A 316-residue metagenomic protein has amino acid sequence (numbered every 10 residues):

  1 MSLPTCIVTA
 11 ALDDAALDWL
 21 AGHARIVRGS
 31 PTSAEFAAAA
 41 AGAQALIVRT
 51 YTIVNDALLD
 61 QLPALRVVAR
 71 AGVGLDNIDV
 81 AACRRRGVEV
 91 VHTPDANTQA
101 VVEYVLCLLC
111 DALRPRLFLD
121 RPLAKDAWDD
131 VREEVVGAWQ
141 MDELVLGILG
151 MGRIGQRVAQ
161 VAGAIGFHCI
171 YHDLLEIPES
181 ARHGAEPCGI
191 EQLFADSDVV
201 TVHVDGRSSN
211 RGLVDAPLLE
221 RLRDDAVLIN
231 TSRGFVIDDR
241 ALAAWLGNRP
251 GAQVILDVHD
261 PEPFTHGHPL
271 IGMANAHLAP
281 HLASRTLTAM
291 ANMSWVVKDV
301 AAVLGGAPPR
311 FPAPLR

Functional and structural regions predicted by a protein language model:
M1-V91, D215: An N-terminal-biased, well-structured beta-alpha scaffold segment characteristic of Rossmann-like dinucleotide-binding
G22, E134-D224: Rossmann-like dinucleotide/phosphate-binding beta-alpha-beta segment
V27, I170, F235: Conserved beta-strand positions in the Rossmann-like core of class I SAM-dependent methyltransferases
A43, L62, D196-S197, D225: An anion/phosphate-binding loop that grips the pyrophosphate of nucleotide cofactors and donors
Y51, V73, D198, H203-G206 (+2 more regions): Short glycine-/small-residue-rich Rossmann-like dinucleotide-binding loops
L59, P63-V67, I78-V90, V202 (+1 more regions): Beta-strand-loop-alpha-helix segment that lines the small-molecule cofactor/substrate pocket of alpha/beta enzymes
P94-V145: Phosphate-binding beta-alpha-beta segment of Rossmann-like dinucleotide-binding domains, i.e., the NAD(P)
D225-R316: Rossmann-like dinucleotide-binding domain for NAD(H)/NADP(H)
